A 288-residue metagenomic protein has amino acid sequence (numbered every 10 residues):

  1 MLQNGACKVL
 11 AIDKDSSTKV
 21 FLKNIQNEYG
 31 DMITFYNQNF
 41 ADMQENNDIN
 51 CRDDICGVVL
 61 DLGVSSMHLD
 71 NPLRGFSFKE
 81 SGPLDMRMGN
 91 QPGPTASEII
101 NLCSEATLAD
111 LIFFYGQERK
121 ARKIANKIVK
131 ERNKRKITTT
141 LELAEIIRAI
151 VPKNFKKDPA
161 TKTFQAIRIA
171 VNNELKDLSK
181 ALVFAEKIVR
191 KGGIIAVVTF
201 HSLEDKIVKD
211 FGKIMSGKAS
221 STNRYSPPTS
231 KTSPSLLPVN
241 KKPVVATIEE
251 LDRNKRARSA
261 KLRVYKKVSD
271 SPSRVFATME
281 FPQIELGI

Functional and structural regions predicted by a protein language model:
M1-I288: S-adenosyl-L-methionine-dependent methyltransferase catalytic core, i.e., the SAM/SAH-binding region
